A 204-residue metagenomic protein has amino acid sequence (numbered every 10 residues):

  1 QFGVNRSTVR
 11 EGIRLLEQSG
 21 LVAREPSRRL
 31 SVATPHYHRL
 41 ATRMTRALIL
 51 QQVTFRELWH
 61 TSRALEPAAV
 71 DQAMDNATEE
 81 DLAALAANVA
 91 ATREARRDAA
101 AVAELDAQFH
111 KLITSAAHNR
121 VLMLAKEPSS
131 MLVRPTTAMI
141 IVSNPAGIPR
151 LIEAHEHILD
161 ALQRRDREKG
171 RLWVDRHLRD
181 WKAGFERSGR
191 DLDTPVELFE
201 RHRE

Functional and structural regions predicted by a protein language model:
Q1-L65, D71, D75, D191-P195 (+1 more regions): Short linear motifs at protein or domain termini
S19, H36, Q51, A95 (+2 more regions): Hydrophobic alpha-helical segments, principally membrane-spanning helices and signal/leader peptides
T61-M139, L151-D160, K169-G184, S188-D191 (+1 more regions): Conserved amphipathic alpha-helical segments that form helical-bundle/coiled-coil interaction surfaces
N144-P145: Membrane-interface catalytic loops of GT-C/OST-like multi-pass glycosylation enzymes that act
